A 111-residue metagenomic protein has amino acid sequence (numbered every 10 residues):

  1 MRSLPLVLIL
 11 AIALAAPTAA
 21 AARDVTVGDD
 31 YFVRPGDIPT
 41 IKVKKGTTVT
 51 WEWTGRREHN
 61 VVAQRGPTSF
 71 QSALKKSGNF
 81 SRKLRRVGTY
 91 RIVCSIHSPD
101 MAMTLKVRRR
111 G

Functional and structural regions predicted by a protein language model:
P5-A15: Bacterial N-terminal signal peptides
P17-G111: Extracytoplasmic copper-binding redox domains, predominantly the cupredoxin/blue-copper superfamily
